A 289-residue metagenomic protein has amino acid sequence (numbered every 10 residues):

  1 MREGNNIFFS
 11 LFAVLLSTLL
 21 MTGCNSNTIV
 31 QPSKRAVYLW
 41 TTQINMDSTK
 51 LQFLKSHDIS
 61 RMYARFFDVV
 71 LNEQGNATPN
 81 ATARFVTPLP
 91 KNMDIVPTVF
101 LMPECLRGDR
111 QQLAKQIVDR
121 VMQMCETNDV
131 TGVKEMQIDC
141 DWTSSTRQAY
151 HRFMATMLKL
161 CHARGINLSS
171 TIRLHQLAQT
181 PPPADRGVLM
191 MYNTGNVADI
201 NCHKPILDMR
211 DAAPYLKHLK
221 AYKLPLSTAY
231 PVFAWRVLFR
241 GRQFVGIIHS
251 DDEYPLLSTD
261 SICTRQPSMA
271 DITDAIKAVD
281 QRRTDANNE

Functional and structural regions predicted by a protein language model:
R2-L11: Bacterial N-terminal signal peptides that target proteins for export
M21-G23: C-terminal motif of bacterial Sec signal peptides marking the signal peptidase cleavage site
N25-N27: Bacterial signal peptide processing site
V30-P32, A36-W40, D68-A184, L189: Chitinase-like catalytic core of GlcNAc-active glycosidases
N45-L71, T127-D129: Catalytic domains of carbohydrate-active enzymes, especially glycoside hydrolases
H57, L89-M93, M124-G132, L160-R164 (+2 more regions): A structural motif corresponding to the C-terminal end of an alpha-helix and its immediate exit/capping segment
R152-R242: Substrate-binding surface in catalytic domains of secreted glycosidases
F233-W235, G241-E289: Substrate-binding cleft of secreted/luminal carbohydrate-active enzymes
